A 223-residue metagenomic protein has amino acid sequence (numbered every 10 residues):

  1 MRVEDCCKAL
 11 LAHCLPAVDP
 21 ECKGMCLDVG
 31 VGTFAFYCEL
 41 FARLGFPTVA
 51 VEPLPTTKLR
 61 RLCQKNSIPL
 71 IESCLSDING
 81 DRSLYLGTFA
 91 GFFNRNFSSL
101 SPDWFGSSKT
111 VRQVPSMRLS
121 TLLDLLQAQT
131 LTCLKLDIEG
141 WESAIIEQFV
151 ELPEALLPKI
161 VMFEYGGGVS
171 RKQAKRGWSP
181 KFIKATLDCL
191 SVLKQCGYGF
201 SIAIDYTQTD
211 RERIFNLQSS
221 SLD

Functional and structural regions predicted by a protein language model:
R2-C6, L54-P55, V111-R118, W141 (+1 more regions): Soluble or luminal CAZymes and related metallo-dependent hydrolases
E4-G80, G167-V169: SAM cofactor-binding core of SAM-dependent methyltransferases, primarily the Rossmann-like beta-alpha-beta module
C6-L10, R118-T121, I145-Q148: Well-ordered alpha-helical segments embedded in enzymatic catalytic cores
M25, Y37-A50, L122-D223: Conserved acidic-Pro-Pro-aromatic motif
Q64-P69, S108-T110, Q129-T130, L157: A short helix-to-beta-strand connector/capping loop
K65-I68, L86-G91, S179-P180: Short, hinge-like loop/turn segments at secondary-structure boundaries
S73, M117, A203-I204: Conserved beta-strand termini and adjacent loop/short-helix elements that scaffold enzyme active sites in alpha/beta
S76-M117, T121, L125-L126: Glycine-rich adenosyl-binding loop in Rossmann-like folds that engage adenosine-containing cofactors
